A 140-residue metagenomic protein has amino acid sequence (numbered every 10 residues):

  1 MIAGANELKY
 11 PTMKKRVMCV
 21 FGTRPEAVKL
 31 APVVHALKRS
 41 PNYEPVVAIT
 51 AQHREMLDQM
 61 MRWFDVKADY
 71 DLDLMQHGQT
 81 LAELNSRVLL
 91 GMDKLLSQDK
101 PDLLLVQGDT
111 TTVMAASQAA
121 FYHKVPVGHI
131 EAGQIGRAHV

Functional and structural regions predicted by a protein language model:
M1-T12, V140: N-terminal amphipathic/basic-hydrophobic helices that include classical n-h-c signal peptides and signal-anchor
A5, H53, K100-D102: Generic N-terminal initiation segments characterized by hydrophobic and/or small/turn-forming residues
K9-A51: N-terminal subdomain of nucleotide-sugar transferases
M18-F21, A27-A36, M60, D71-H139: Active-site and donor-binding regions of nucleotide-sugar-utilizing enzymes
S40-N42, V66-K67, Y122: Short, well-ordered coil/turn elements that cap or connect secondary structure elements
A51-R54, G133: Residues in the short beta-alpha loop(s) of Rossmann-like NAD(P)-binding domains
R54-K67: N-terminal beta-loop-helix "entrance" segment that forms/cooperates in small-molecule cofactor or anionic ligand
